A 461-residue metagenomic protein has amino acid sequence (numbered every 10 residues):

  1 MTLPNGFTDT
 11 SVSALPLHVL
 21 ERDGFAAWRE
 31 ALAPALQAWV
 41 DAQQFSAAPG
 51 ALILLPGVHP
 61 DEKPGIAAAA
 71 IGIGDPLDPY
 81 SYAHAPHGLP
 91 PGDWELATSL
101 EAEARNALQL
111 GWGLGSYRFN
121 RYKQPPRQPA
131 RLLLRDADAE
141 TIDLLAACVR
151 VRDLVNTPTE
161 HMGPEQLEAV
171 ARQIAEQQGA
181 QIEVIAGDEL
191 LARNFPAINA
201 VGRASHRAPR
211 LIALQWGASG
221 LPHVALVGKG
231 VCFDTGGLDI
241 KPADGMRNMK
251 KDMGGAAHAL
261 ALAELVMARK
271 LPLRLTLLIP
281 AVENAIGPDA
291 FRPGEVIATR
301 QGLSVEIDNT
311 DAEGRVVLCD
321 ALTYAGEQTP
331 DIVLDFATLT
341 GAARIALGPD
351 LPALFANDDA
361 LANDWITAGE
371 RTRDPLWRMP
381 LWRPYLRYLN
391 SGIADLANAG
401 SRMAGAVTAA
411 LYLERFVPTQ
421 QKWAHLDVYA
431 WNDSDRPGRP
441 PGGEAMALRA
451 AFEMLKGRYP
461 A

Functional and structural regions predicted by a protein language model:
M1-G230: Short amphipathic alpha-helical segment within the helicase RecA-like ATPase core that mediates nucleic-acid
E168-A461: A generic structural signal for tightly packed, nonpolar segments enriched in small/aliphatic residues
